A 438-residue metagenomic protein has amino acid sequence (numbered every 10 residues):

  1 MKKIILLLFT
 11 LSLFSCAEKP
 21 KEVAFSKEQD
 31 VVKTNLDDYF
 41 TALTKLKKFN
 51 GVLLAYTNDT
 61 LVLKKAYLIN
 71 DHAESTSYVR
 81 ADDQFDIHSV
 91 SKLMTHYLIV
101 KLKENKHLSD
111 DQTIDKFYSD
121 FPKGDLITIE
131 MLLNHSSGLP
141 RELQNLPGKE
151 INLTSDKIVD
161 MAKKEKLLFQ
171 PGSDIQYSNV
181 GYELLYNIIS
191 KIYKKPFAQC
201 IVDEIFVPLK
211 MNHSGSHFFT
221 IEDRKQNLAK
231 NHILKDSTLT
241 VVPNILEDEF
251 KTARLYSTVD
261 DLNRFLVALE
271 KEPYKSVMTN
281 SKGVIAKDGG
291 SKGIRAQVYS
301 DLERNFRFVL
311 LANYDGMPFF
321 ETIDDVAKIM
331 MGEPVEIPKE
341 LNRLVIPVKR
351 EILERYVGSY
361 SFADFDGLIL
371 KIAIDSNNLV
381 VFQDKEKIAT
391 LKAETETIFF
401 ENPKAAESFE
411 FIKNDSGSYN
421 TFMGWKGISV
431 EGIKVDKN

Functional and structural regions predicted by a protein language model:
I4-L13: Sec-dependent N-terminal signal peptides
C16-A66, Q199-D203, T240-N438: Catalytic loop of the DD-peptidase/beta-lactamase superfamily, centered on the K-T-G motif and neighboring
K21-F25, H72, D111-D120, L146-K149 (+2 more regions): Short linear capping/connector segments at secondary-structure termini
V31, N35-Y39, S89, M94 (+13 more regions): Extracytoplasmic/secreted proteins, especially bacterial periplasmic and envelope-associated proteins
N35, A42-V52, E74-M131, F169-V180 (+2 more regions): Short active-site loop at a secondary-structure junction that contains or immediately precedes the catalytic residue(s)
D71-R80, F319-D324: A short, polar/charged loop-to-alpha-helix boundary motif
D125-L302: Short, surface-exposed loop or secondary-structure junction motifs that flank catalytic or metal-binding residues
